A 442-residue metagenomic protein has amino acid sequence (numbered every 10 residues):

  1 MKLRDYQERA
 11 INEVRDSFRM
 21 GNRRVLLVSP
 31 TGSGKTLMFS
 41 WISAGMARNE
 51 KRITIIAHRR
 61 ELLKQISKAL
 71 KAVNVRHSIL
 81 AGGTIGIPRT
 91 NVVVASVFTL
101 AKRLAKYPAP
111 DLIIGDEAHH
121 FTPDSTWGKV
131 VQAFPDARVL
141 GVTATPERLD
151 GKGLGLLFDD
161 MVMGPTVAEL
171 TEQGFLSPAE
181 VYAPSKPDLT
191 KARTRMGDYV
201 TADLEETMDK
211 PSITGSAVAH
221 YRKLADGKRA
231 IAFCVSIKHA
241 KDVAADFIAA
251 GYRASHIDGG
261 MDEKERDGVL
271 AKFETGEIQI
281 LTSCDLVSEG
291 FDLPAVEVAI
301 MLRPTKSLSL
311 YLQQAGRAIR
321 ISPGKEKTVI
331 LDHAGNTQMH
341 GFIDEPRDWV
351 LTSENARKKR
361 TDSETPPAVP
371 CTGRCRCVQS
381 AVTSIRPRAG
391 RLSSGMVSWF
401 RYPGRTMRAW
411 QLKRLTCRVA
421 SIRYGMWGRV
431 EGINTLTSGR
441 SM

Functional and structural regions predicted by a protein language model:
M1-V28: Conserved pre-motif I regulatory segment
M20-S43, F233, I257, T282: Walker A/P-loop
T36-W41, G45-A72, D150, I237-K238: Conserved Walker A/P-loop ATP-binding site and its immediately adjacent core in helicase/helicase-like ATPase domains
K64, R76-R89, H239-S288: Conserved helicase ATPase core of P-loop NTP-dependent helicases/translocases
F98-L104, G259-R266, L270-R347: Conserved RecA-like P-loop NTPase helicase motor core
H120-Y182: Post-DEXD/H (motif II) to motif III coupling segment of the RecA-like Helicase ATP-binding lobe
M161-C234, E354-N355: Conserved interdomain linker/interface between the two RecA-like ATPase lobes of SF2 helicase motors
M163-S177, R195, S322-T372, R376 (+1 more regions): A conserved SF2-helicase RecA2
